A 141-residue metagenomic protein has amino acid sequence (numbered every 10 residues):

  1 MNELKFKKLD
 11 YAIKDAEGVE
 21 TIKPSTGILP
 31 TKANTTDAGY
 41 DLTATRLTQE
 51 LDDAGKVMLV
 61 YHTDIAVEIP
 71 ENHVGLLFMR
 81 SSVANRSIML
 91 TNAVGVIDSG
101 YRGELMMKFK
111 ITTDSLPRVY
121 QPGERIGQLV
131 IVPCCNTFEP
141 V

Functional and structural regions predicted by a protein language model:
M1-V141: DUTPase catalytic domain/fold
